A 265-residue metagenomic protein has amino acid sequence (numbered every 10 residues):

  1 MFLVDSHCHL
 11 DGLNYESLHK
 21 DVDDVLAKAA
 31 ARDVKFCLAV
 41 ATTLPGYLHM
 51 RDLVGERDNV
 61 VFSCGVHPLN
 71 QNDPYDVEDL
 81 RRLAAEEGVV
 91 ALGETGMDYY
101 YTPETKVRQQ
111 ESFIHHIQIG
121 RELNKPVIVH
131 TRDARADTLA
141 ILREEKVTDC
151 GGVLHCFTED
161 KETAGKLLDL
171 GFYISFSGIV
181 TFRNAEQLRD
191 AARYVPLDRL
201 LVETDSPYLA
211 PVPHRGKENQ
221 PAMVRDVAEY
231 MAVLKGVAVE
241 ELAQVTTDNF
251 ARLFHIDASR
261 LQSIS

Functional and structural regions predicted by a protein language model:
M1-S265: Mid-domain alpha/beta scaffold segments of enzyme catalytic cores
